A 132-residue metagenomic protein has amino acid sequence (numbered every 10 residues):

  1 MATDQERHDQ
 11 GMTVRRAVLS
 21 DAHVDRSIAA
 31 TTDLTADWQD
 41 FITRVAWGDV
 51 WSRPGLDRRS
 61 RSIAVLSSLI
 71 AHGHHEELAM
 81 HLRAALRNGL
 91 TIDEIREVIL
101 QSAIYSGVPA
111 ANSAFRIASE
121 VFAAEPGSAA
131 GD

Functional and structural regions predicted by a protein language model:
M1-R59, R87, N112-D132: Acidic, glycine/proline-rich low-complexity segments that act as flexible tails and inter-domain linkers
I42-A46, I63-I70, V98-A103, A114: Short alpha-helical scaffolding segments that buttress acidic/His motifs in well-ordered protein cores
I63-L66, I70-R96: Mid-chain, well-packed structural core segment of small domains
E77, Q101, V108-P109: Substrate/cofactor-recognition hotspot
T91, V108-A111: Alpha-helix boundary/capping and short turn/kink residues
I104-Y105, F122: Short Asp/Glu-rich motifs
